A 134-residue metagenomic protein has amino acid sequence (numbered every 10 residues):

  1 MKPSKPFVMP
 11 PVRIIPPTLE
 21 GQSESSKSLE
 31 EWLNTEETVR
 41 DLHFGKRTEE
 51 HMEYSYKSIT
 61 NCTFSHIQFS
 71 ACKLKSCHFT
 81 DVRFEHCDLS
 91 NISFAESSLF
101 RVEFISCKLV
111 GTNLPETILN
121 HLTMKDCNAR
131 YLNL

Functional and structural regions predicted by a protein language model:
S4-V8, R13-L134: Tandem repeat scaffolds
